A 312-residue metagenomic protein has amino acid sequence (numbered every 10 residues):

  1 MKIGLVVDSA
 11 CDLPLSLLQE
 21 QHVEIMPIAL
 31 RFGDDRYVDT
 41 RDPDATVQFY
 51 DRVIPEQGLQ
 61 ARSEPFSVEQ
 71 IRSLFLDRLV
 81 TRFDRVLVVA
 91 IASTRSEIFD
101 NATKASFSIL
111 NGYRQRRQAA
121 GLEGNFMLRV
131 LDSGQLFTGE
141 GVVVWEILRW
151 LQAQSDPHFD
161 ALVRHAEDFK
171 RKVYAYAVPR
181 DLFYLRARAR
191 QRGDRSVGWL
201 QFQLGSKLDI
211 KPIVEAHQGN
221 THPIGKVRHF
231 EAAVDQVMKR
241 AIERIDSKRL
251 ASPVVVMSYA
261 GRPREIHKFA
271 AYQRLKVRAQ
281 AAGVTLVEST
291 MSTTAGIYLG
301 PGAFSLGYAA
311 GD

Functional and structural regions predicted by a protein language model:
K2-R72, D77: N-terminal glycine-rich anion-binding loop in soluble enzyme alpha/beta folds
P14-L17, A29, S96-I98, K104-F107 (+3 more regions): Mixed-charge interfacial surface used for oligomerization/domain docking and macromolecular partner engagement
I25, L128-V130, T285-S289: Generic structural signal for residues in well-ordered beta-strands
V68-V80, Q115-Q118, A241-R244: Short, charged beta->alpha transition segments
R78-R85, Q154: Glycine-rich phosphate-binding loop signature in dinucleotide/nucleotide-binding domains
R85-T94, R129-D132, V254-A260: Short glycine-rich or small-residue beta-strand-to-loop segments that form or flank ligand, phosphate, metal/Fe-S
A90-Q118: Short Gly/Thr/Asp-enriched flexible loops that form oxyanion-binding sites at enzyme active sites
N111, Q115, M127-D132, F169: Active-site glycine-rich loop that binds ribose-phosphate moieties when present
